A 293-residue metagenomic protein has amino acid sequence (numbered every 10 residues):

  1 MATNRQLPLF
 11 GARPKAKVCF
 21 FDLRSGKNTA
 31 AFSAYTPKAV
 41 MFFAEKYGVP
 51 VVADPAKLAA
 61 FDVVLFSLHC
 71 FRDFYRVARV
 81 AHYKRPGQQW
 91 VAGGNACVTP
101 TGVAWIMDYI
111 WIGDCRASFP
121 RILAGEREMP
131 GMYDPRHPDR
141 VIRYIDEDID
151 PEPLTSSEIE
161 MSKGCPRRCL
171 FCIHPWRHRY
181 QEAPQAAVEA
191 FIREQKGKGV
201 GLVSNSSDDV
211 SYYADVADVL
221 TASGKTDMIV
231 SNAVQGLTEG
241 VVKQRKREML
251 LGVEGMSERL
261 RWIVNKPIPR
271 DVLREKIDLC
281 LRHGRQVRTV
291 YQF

Functional and structural regions predicted by a protein language model:
M1-C19, S25-G26, E126-I159: N-terminal [4Fe-4S]-dependent radical SAM core
M1-I110: A short, structured N-terminal alpha-helical element that caps or precedes a catalytic domain
F20, V63, I192-R288: Conserved SAM/AdoMet-binding glycine-rich loop
F21, G93, G113, P135 (+6 more regions): Generic beta-strand/beta-sheet core signal
G26-A30, R72-D73, V98-P100, F119-P120 (+6 more regions): Flexible loop/turn segments at secondary-structure boundaries
A30-Y35, P151-Q185: Canonical Radical SAM [4Fe-4S] cluster-binding loop centered on the CxxxCxxC motif and its immediate flanking residues
K84-Q89, E128, G224-K225, G284-R285: A short helix->loop->beta-strand "cap" motif at the edges of active sites that frequently abuts
C115-R127: Two-component system phosphotransfer/interaction surface
